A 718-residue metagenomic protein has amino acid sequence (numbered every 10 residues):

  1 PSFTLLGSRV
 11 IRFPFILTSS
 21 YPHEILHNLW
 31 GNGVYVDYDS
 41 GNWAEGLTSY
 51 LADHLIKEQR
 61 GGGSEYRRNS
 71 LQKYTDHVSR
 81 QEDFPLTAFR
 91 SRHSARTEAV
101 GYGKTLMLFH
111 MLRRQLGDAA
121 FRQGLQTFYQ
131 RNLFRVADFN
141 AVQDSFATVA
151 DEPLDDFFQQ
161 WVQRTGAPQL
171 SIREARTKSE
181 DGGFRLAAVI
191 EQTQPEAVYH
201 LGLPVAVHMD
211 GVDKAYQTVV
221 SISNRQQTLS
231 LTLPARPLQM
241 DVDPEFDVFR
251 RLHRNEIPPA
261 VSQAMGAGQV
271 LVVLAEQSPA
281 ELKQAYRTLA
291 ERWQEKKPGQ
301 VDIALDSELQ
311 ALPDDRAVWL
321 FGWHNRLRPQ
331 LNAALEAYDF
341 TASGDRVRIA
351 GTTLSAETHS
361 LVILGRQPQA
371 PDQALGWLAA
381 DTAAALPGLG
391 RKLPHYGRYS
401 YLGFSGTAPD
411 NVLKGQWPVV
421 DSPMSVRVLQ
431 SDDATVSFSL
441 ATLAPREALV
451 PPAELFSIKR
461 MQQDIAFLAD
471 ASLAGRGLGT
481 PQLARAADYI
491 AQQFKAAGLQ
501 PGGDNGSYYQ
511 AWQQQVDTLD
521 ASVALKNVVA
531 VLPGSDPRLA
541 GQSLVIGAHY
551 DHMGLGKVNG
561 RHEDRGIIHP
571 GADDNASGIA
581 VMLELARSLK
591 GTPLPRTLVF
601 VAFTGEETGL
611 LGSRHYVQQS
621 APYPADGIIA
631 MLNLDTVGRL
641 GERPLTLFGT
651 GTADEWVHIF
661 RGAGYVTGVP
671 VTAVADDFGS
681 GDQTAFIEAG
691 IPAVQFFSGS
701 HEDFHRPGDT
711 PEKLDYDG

Functional and structural regions predicted by a protein language model:
P1-P195, G627, G638, R643 (+1 more regions): Hydrophobic alpha-helical and helix-loop surface patches within well-folded domains that function as non-catalytic
I11, D37-Y38, A95-E98, M111 (+12 more regions): Second-shell loop/turn segments in exported
L154-D155, P168-D243: Beta-strand-rich binding/interaction modules
P258-P451, F456: Solvent-exposed alpha-helical segments and adjacent loops that form catalytic or protein-interaction surfaces
S439-R485, I490-P501, G541: N-terminal hydrophobic or amphipathic helices/low-complexity stretches enriched in small/hydrophobic/Pro/Gly
R476-P533: A non-catalytic alpha/beta surface segment that caps or lines the substrate-entry region of metallo-dependent hydrolase
A530, I546-H552, K557-L610: Alpha-helical metal-binding/catalytic segments enriched in His/Glu/Asp
P593-L594, F603-H701, E712-Y716: Metal-dependent peptidase/peptidase-like ectodomains
